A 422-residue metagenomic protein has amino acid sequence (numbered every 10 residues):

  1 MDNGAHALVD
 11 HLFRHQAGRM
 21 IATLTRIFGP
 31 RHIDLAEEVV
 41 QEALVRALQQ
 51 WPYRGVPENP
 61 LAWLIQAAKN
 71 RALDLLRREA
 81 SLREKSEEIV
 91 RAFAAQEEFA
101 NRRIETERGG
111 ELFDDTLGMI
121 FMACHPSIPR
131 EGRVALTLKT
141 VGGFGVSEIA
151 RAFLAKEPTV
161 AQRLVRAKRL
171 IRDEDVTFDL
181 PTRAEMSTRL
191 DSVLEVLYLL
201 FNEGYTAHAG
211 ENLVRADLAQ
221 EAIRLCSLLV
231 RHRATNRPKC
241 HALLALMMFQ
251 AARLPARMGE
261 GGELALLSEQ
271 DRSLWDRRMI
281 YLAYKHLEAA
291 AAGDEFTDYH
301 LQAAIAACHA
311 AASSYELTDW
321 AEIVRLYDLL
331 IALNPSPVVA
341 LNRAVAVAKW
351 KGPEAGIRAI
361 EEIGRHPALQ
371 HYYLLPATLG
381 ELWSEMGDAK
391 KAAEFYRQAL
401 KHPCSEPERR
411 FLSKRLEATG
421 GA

Functional and structural regions predicted by a protein language model:
D2-H11, I21-V40, Q50-N59, E157-P158 (+2 more regions): Short, charged helix-capping/linker segments at alpha-helix termini
A22-I27, V39-Q50, W63-L75, L170 (+1 more regions): Amphipathic alpha-helical interface segments
P30, Q41-P60, R78-A80, E174-D179 (+3 more regions): Sigma70-family region 2
H32-Q50, E58-I65, E87, H241 (+1 more regions): Conserved RNAP core-binding helix
K69-E87: Arg/Lys-rich amphipathic alpha helix in sigma70-family domain 2
E87-E131, K139-V146, A155-D328: Amphipathic helix-loop-helix modules that constitute alpha-helical solenoid scaffolds
L243, M247-Q250, Q302, A306 (+4 more regions): "A position-specific structural signal for the A-helix of alpha-solenoid helical repeats
